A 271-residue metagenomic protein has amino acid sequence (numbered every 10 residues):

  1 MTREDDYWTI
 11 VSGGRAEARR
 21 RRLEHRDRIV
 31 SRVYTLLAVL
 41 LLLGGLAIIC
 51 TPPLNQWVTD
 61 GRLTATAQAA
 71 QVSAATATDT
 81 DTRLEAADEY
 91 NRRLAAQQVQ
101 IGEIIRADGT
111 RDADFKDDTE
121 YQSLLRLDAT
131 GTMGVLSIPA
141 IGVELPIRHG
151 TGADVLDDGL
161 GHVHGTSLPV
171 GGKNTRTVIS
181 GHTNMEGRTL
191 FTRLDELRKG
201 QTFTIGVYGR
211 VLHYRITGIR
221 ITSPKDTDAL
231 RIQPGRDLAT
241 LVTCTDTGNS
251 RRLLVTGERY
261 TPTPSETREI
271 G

Functional and structural regions predicted by a protein language model:
M1-V30: N-terminal Lys/Arg-rich, disordered targeting/topogenic segments
L23-E24, R28-R210, Y214-G271: Solvent-exposed, non-transmembrane regions of membrane-associated and secreted proteins
